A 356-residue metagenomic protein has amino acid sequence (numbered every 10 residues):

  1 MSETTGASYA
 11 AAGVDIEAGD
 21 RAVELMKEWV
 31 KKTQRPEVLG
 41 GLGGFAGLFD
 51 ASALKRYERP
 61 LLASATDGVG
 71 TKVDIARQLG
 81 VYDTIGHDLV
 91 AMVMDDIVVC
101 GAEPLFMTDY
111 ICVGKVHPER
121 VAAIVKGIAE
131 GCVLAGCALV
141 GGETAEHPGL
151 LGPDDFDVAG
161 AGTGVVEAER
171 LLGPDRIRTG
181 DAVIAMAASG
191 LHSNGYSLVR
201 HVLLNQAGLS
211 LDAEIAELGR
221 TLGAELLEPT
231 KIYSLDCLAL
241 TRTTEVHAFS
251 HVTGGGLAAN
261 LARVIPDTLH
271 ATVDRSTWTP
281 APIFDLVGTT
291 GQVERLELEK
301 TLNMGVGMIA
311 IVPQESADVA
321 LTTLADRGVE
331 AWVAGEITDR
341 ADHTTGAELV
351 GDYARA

Functional and structural regions predicted by a protein language model:
S2-A11, R120-A138, L151-F156, S210 (+2 more regions): Glycine-/charge-enriched secondary-structure boundary and capping motifs
S2-L39: N-terminal amphipathic/basic leader segments beginning at the initiator methionine
D15, D67, G180, H251 (+1 more regions): Residue-level signature of catalytic and energy-coupling elements of molecular machines, predominantly ATP/GTP-dependent
V23, A122-V125, Y196: Hydrophobic face of alpha-helices
M26, L48-A51, V93-M94, V199-V202 (+4 more regions): Buried hydrophobic packing segments
E28-S189, D352: Glycine-rich phosphate/pyrophosphate-binding loop regions near the starts of catalytic domains
Y57-E58, K72-V73, S193-G195, N260-L261 (+1 more regions): Short helix/loop capping segments that flank catalytic or ligand/cofactor-binding pockets
T66, D157, R170-L218, L222 (+1 more regions): Short, acidic (Asp/Glu-rich) active-site segment that either coordinates a divalent metal cofactor
